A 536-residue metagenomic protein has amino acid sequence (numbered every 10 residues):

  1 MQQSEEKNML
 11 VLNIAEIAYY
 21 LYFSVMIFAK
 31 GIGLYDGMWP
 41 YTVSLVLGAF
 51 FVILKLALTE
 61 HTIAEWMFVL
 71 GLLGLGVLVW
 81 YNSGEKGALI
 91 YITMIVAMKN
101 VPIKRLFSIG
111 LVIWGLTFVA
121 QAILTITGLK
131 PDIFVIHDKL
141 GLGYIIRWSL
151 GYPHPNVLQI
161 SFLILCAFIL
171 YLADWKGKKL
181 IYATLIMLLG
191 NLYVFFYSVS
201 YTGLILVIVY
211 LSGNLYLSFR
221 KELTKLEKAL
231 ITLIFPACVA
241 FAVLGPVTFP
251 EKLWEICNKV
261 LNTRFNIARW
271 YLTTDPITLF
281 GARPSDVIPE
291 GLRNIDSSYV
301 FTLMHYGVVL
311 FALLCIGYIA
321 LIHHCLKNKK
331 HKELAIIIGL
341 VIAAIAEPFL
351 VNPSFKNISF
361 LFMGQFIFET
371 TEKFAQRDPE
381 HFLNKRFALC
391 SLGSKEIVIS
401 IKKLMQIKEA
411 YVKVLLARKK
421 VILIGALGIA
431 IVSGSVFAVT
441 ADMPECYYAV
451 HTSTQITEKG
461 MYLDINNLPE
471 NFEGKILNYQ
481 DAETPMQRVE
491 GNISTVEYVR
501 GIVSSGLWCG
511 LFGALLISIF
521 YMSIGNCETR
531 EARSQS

Functional and structural regions predicted by a protein language model:
M1-N8, M363-K420, I424, I429-A430 (+1 more regions): A juxtamembrane structural motif centered on a specific transmembrane helix
E5-K30, P40-T59, A64-F249, S297-S298 (+5 more regions): Hydrophobic transmembrane helix bundles of membrane-integrated enzymes that assemble and modify cell-envelope
D132-I146, E251-N266, P289, T454: Extracytoplasmic catalytic-loop and juxtamembrane helix elements of membrane-embedded, polyprenol/dolichol-linked
I256-Y306: Long extracytoplasmic/lumenal interhelical loops at the membrane interface of multi-pass membrane proteins
C257-N258, D442-T457: Alpha-helical transmembrane signal-anchor/signal-peptide segments
V260, I424, I429-G434, A441: Portal/gating segments that form or line small-molecule/metal binding sites
A417-K420, N492-F512: Juxtamembrane/start-of-transmembrane alpha-helix segments at the extracytoplasmic/lumenal side of membrane anchors
T454-V499: Low-complexity, acidic polar-rich segments
